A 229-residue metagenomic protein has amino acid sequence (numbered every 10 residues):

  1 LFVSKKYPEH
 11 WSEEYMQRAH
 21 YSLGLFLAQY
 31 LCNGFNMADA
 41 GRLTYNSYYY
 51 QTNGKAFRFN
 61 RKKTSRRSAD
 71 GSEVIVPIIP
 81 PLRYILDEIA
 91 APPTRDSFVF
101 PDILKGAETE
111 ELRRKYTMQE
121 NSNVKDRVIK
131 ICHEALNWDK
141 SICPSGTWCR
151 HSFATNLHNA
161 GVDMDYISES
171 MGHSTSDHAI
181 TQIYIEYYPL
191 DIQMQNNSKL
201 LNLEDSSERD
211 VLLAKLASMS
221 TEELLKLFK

Functional and structural regions predicted by a protein language model:
L1-M37, G41: Basic, Lys/Arg- and aromatic-enriched nucleic-acid-binding interface segment
L1-S4, I79-K140: Active-site/catalytic core of tyrosine-dependent DNA strand-transfer enzymes
K5-M16, R95, K125-E169, H173: Short, basic (Lys/Arg/His-rich) helix/loop patches that form interaction surfaces in the mid-to-C-terminal regions
W11-M16, K62-P77, E110-E120, K140-W148 (+1 more regions): Short, contiguous acidic/charged loop-to-helix segments that flank catalytic cores in large enzymes
R42-E88: Conserved tyrosine-mediated DNA breakage-rejoining catalytic core shared by Y-recombinases
S47-A56, V162-I185: Short, polar N-cap/turn motifs at the start of nucleic acid-interacting alpha helices
R61-S65, M171-R209: Catalytic-site neighborhood detector that most strongly recognizes the C-terminal catalytic loop/helix of tyrosine
S207-K229: Short, low-complexity, charged amphipathic interaction modules
